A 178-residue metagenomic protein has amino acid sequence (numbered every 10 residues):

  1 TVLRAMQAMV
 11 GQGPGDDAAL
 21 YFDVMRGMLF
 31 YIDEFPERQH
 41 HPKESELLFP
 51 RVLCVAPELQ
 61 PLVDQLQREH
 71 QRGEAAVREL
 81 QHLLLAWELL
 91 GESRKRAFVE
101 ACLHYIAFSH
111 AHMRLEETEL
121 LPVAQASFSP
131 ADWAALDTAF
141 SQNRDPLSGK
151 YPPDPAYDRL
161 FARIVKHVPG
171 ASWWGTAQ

Functional and structural regions predicted by a protein language model:
T1-Q178: Small-residue-biased structural context
